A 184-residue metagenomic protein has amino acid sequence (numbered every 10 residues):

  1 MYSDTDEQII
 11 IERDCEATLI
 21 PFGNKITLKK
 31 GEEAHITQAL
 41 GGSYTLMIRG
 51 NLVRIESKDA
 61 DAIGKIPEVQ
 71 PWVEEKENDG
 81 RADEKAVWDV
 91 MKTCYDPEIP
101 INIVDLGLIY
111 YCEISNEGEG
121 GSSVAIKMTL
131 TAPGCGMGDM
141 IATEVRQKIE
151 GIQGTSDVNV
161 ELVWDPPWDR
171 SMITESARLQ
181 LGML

Functional and structural regions predicted by a protein language model:
M1-L184: Domain-level signature for proteins that mediate thiol-based redox and metal-cofactor handling
